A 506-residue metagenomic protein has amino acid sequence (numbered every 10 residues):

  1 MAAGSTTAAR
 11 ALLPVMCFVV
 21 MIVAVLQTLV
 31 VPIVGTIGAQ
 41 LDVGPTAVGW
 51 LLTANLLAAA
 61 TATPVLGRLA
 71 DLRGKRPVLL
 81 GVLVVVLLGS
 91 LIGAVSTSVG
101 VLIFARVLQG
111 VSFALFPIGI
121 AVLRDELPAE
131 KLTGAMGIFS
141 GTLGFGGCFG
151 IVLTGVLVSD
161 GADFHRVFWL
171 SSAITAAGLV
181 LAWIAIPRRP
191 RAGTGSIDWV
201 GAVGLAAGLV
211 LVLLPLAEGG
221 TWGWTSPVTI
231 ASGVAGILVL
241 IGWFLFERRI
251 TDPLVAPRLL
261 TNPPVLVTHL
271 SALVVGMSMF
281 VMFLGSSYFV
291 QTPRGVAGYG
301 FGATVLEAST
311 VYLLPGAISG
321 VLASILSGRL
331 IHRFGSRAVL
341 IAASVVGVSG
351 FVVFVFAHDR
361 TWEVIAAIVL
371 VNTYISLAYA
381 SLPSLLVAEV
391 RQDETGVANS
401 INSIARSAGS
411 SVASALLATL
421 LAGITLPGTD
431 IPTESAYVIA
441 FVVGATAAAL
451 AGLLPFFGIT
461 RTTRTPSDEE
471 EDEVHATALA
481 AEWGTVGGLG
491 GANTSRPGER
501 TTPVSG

Functional and structural regions predicted by a protein language model:
M1-A8, G458-G506: Intrinsic disorder in cytosolic terminal tails and internal cytosolic loops of multi-pass membrane transporters
A9-L26, V30-G35, P45, L51-A54 (+5 more regions): 12-transmembrane solute porter fold
T36, P64-R68, L72, V156 (+1 more regions): Membrane-interface helix termini in secondary transporters
Q40-D42, G74, V95-V101, G161-A162 (+2 more regions): Helix-breaking motifs and short loop linkers at transmembrane-helix boundaries and internal kinks in secondary membrane
T61-T97: Conserved MFS/SLC helix-loop-helix module at the cytosolic interface between two early adjacent transmembrane helices
G89-I92, G100-L108, W362-L370: Paired small-residue
Q109-G141: Cytoplasmic helix-loop-helix junction between adjacent transmembrane helices in 12-TM secondary transporters
S159-A272, G276-S278, V311, G444 (+2 more regions): Hydrophobic transmembrane-helix bundles of small-molecule transporters
